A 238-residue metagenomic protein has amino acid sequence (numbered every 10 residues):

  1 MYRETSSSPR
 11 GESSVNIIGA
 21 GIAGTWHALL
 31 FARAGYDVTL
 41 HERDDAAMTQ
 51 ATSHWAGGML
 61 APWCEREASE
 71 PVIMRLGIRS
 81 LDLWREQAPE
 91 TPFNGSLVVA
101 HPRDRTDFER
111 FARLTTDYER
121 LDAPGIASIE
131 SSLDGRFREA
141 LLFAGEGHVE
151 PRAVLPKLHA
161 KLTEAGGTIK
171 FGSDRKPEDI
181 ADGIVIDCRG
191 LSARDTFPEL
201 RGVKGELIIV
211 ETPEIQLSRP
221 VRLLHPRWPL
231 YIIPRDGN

Functional and structural regions predicted by a protein language model:
M1-S13: A short, basic/flexible loop-to-alpha-helix module at the beginning of a structural domain
S13-T39: N-terminal Rossmann-like FAD-binding beta1-loop-alpha1 element of flavoenzymes
N16-I18, H41, I180-L191: Short hydrophobic core segments
L29-A34, M59-L60, E90-P92, R189-N238: Active-site substrate-recognition segment that forms the wall of the catalytic cavity or substrate channel
R33-T52: Glycine-rich FAD pyrophosphate-binding loop
T39-H41, E119-L121, T168-G172: General small-molecule cofactor/ligand-binding pocket signal
G57-I129: Dinucleotide-binding Rossmann-like beta1-alpha1 core, especially the glycine-rich loop that anchors the ADP
L141-P177, D182-I184, C188: Helical element adjacent to the flavin cofactor pocket in flavoenzyme catalytic cores
